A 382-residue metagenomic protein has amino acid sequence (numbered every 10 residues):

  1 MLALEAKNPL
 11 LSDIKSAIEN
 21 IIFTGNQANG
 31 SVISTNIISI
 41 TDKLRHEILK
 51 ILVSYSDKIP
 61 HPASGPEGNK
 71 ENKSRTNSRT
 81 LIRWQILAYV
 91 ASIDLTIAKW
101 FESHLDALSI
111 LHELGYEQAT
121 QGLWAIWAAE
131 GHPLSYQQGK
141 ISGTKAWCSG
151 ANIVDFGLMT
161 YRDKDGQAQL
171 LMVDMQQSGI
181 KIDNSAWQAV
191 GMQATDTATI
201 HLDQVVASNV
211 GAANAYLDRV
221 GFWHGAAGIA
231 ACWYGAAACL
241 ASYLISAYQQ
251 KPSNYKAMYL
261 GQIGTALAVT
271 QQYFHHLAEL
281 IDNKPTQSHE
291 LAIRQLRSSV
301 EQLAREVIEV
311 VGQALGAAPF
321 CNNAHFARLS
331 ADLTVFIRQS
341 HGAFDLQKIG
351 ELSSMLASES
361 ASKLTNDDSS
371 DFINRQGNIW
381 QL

Functional and structural regions predicted by a protein language model:
E19, F23-I38, D42, K50-S54 (+3 more regions): C-terminal helix-coil-helix/basic helical segment that borders enzyme active sites and/or dimer interfaces and provides
A28-V154, S353: Glycine-rich flavin
T144-Q177: DPxDG-like acidic metal-binding loop motif
D165, Q169-A198, V220: Loop-rich catalytic cores of soluble enzymes, especially ATP-dependent carboxylate-amine ligases and other
A189-V269: Glycine-rich beta->alpha junctions and the first turn(s) of the following alpha-helix
G235, G261-A268, R294, S298-R305 (+1 more regions): Generic structural signal for well-ordered, non-transmembrane alpha-helical segments in soluble/cytosolic regions
A257-G264, Q287-Q295, A324-A327: Short, charged, amphipathic alpha-helical segments
A318-L382: Glycine-rich phosphate/cofactor-binding loops in nucleotide/flavin-utilizing enzymes
